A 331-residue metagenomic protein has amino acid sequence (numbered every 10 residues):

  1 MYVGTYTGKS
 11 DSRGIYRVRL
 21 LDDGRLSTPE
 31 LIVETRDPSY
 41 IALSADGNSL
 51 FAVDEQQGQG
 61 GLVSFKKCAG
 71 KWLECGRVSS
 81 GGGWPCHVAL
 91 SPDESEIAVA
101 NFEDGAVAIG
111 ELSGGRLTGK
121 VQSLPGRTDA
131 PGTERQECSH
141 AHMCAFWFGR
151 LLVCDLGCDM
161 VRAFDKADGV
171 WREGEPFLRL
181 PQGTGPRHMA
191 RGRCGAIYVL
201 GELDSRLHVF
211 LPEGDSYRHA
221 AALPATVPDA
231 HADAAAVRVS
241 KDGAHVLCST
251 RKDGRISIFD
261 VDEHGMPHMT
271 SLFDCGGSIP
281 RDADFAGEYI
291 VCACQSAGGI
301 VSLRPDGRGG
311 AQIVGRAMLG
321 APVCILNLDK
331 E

Functional and structural regions predicted by a protein language model:
V3-K9, A52-Q56, V99-F102, V153-L156 (+3 more regions): Conserved beta-strand positions in repeat-built beta-propeller and related beta-rich domains
D22-P29, A69-G76, G114-Q122, G169-E175 (+3 more regions): Beta-strand initiation motifs
L31-R36, R77-G81, P125, E134-Q136 (+4 more regions): Surface loop/turn motifs at the tips and blade-to-blade linkers of beta-strand repeat domains
L43-G47, P92-E94, F146-F148, R191-C194 (+3 more regions): Residue-level detector of Asp-centered blade-edge/turn motifs that repeat once per structural unit in beta-propeller
W72-M143: Asp-box/WD-like beta-propeller blade repeats and closely related beta-sheet repeat scaffolds
Q136-C144, P186, H231-V237: Signature of short aromatic-glycine-proline-rich micro-motifs recurring in repeat-based ectodomains
H231-C294: Loop/turn-rich, solvent-exposed surfaces of beta-rich toroidal or solenoidal domains
